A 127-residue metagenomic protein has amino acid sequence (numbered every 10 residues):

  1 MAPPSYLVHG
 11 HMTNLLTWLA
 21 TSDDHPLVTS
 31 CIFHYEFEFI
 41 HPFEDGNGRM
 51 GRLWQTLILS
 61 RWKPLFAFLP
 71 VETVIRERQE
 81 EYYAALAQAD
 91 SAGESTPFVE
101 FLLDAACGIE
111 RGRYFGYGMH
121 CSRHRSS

Functional and structural regions predicted by a protein language model:
M1-S127: FIC/Doc superfamily catalytic core
